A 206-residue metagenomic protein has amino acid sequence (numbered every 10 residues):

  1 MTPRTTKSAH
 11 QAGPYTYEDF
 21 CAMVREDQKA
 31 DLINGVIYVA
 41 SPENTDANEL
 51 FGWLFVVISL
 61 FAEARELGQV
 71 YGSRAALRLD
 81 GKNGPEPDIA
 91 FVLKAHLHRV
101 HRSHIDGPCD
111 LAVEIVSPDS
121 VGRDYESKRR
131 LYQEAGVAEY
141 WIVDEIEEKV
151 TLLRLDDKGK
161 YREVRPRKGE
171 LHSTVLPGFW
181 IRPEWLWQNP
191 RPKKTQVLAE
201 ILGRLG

Functional and structural regions predicted by a protein language model:
M1-G206: Gly/Pro/Ser/Thr-rich low-complexity, intrinsically disordered segments predominantly at protein N-termini
